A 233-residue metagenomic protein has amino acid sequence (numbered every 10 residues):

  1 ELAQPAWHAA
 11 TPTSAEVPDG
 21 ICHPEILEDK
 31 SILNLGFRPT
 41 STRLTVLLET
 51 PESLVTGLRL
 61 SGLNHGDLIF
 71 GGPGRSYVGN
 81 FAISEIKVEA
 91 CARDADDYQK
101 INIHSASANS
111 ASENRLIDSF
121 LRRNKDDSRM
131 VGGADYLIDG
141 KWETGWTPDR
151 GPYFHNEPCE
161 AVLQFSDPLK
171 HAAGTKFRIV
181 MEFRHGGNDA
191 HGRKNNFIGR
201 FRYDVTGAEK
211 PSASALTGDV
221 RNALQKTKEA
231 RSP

Functional and structural regions predicted by a protein language model:
E1-P233: Low-complexity, glycine/serine/threonine/alanine-rich intrinsically disordered linker and propeptide segments
